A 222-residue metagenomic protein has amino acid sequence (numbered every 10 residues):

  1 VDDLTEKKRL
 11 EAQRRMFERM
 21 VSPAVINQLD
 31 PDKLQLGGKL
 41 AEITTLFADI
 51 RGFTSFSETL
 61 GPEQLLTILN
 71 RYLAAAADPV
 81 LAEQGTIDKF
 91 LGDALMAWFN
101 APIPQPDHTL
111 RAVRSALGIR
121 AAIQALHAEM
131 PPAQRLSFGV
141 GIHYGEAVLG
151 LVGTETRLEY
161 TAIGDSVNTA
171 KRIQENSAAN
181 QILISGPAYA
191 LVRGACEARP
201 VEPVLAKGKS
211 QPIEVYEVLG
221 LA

Functional and structural regions predicted by a protein language model:
L4-R9, Q13, F17-E18, D32-R114: Catalytic NTP-binding/metal-coordinating core of nucleotidyl cyclase/transferase enzymes
E18-N27: PAS/LOV and related PAS-like sensory modules
K39-E42, R135-S137, A178: Short loop/turn elements that form and flank the Walker-type P-loop nucleotide-binding site in RecA-like NTPase cores
T45, L95, F138-Y144, V215: A structural signal for short, well-ordered beta-strand segments
L69-G85, A101-V140, D165-Q174: Alpha-helical scaffold within the catalytic cores of cyclic-nucleotide enzymes
L91-G92, P131-G141, I182-A188: Acidic/histidine metal-binding catalytic segments
W98-H108, V140-L158, A179-Q181: Catalytic strand-loop-helix junctions within cyclic-nucleotide turnover domains
A147-L149, N176-A222: Cytosolic regulatory/linker segments at or just downstream of nucleotide-handling modules in signal-transduction
